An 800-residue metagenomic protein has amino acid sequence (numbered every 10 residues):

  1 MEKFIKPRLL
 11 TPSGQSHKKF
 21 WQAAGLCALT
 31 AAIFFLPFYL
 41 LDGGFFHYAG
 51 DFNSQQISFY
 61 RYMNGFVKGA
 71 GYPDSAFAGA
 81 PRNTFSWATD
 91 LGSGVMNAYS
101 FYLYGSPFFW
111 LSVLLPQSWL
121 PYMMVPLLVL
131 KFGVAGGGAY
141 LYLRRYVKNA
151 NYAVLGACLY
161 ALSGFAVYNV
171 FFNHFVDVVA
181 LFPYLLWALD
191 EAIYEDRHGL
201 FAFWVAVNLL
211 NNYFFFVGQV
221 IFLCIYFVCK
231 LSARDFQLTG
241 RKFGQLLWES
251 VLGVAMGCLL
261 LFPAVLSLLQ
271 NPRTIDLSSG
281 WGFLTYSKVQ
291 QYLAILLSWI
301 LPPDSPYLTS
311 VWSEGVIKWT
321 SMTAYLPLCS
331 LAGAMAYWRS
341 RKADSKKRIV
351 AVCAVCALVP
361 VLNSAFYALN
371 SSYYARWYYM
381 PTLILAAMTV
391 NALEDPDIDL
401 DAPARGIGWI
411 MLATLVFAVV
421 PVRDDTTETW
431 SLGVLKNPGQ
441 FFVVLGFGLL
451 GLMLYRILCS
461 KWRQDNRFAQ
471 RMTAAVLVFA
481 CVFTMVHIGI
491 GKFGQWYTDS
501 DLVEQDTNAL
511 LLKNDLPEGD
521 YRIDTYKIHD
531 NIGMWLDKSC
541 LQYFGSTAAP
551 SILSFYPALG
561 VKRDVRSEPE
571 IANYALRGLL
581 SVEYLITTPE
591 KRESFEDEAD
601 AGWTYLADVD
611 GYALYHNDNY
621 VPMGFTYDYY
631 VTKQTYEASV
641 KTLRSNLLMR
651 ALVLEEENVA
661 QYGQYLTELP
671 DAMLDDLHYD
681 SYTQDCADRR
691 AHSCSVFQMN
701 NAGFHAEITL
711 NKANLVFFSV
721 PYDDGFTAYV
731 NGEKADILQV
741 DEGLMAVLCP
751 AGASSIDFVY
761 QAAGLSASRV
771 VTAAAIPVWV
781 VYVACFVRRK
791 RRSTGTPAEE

Functional and structural regions predicted by a protein language model:
R8-V95, Y497-E504, D515-D530, M534: Hydrophobic alpha-helical membrane-insertion signals
P12-H17, Y665-E800: Active-site-proximal, structured, solvent-exposed surfaces of multi-pass membrane proteins that position macromolecular
C27, L128, F132-R145, N151-S232 (+5 more regions): Membrane-embedded helix bundles of polyisoprenyl
P37-P183, V207-N211, S305-I317, A728: Active-site lumenal/periplasmic loops and adjacent helix-entry segments of GT-C-fold, multi-pass membrane
N53-I57, R61-D74, P107, K242-L246 (+5 more regions): Periplasmic/ER-lumenal interhelical loops and adjacent helix-loop junctions in multi-pass membrane proteins
N97-F101, F479-D499, L511-V582, Y620-D685 (+2 more regions): Extracytoplasmic/lumenal acceptor-recognition loop(s) of multi-pass membrane glycoenzymes
D196, F215, K346-T507, A751-E800: Contiguous transmembrane helix-bundle modules in multi-pass membrane proteins
F236-G244, A334-A357: Membrane-interface helix-loop-helix junctions at transmembrane boundaries of multi-pass membrane enzymes, predominantly
